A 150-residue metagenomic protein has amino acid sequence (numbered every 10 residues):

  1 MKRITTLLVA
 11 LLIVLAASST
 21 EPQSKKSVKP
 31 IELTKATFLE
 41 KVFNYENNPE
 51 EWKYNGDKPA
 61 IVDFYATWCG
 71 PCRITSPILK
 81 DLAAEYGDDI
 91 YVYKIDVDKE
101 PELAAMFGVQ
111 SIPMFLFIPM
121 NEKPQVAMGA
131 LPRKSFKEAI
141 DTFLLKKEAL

Functional and structural regions predicted by a protein language model:
M1-L39, E148-L150: N-terminal targeting signals for export/organelle localization
T34-P59: A short beta-strand-turn-helix
K35, S76-A83, P101, K137-I140: Extracytoplasmic/secreted envelope proteins and their assembly/folding machinery, especially bacterial periplasmic
N55-P59, I74-I95: Conserved helix-turn-beta segment immediately C-terminal to the redox Cys motif in thioredoxin-like folds
F64-I78, S111: Conserved redox-active cysteine motifs that mediate thiol-disulfide chemistry, especially di-cysteine Cys-X(1-2)-Cys
V92-I95, P101-Q110: Glycine-rich active-site/cofactor-binding loop and its immediate structural neighborhood
S111, L116-L150: Non-catalytic, surface beta->alpha helical segment in thiol-disulfide oxidoreductase systems
